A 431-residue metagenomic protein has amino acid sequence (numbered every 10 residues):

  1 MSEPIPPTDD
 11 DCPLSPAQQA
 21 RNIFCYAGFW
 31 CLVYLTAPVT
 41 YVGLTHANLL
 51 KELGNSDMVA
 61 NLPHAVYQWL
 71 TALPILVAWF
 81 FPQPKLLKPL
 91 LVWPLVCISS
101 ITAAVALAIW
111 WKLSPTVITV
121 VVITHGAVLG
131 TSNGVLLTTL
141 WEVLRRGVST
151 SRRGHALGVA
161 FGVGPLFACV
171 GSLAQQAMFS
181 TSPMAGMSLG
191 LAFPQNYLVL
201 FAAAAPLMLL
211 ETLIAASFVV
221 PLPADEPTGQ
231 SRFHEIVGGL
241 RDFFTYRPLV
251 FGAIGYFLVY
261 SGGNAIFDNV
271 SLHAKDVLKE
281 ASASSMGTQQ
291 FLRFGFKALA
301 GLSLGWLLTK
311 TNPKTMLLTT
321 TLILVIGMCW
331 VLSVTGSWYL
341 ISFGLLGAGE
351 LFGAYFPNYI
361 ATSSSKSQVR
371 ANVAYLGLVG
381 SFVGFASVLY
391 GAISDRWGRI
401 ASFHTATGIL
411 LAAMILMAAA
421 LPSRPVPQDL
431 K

Functional and structural regions predicted by a protein language model:
E3-A20, P221-A253, K431: Juxtamembrane intracellular "pre-TM" segments in multi-pass secondary transporters
P4-L73, A78, P248-Q290: Helix-loop boundary and gating motifs at the non-cytosolic
C31, I101, T116-L136, W338-F352: Hydrophobic core of transmembrane alpha-helices in multi-pass small-molecule transporters, especially MFS/SLC-type
D57, T150-V159, A283-S284, S364-G377: Loop-to-transmembrane helix entry/capping segments in MFS-fold secondary transporters and related SLC/MFSD carriers
L73-L87, F179, L299-P313, S394-D395: Helix-to-loop junctions at the C-terminal end of transmembrane segments in multipass secondary transporters
P89-V105, T315-W330, T407: Structural signature of the two symmetry-related core transmembrane helices
G134-V148, L351-S365: Intracellular juxtamembrane helix-capping segments at the cytosolic ends of symmetry-related transmembrane helices
K314-G353: C-terminal transmembrane helical hairpin of 12-TM major facilitator-type secondary transporters
